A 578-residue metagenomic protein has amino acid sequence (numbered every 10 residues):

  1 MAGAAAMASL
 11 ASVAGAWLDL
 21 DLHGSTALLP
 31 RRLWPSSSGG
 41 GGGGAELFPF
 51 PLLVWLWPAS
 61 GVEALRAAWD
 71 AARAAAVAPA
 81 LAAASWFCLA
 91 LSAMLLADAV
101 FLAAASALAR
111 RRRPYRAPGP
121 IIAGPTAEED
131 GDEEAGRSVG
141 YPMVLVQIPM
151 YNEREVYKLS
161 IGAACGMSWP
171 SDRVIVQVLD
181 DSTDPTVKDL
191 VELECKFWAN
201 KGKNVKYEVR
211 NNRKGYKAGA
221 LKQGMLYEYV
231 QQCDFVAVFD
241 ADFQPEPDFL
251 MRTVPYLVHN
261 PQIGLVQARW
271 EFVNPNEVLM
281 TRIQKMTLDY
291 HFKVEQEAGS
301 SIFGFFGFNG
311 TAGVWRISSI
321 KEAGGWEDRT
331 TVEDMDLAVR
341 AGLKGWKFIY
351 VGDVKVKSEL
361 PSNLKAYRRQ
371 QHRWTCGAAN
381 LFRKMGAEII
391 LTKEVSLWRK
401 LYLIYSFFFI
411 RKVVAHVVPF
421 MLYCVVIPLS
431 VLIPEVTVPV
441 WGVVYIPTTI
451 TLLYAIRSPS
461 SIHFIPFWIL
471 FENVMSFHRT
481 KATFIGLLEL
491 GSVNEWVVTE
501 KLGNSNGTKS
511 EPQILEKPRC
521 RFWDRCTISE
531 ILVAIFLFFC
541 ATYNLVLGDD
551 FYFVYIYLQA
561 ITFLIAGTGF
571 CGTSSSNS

Functional and structural regions predicted by a protein language model:
A2-S138, Q296, Y405-I427, I433 (+2 more regions): N-terminal membrane-anchoring/stem segments of glycan-assembly enzymes
G44-F48, A67-A82, L108, R112-A127 (+3 more regions): Basic/Trp-rich segment in TM-proximal cytosolic loops or flexible interdomain/linker regions
P142-L145, I175, K321, D336: Cell-envelope/extracellular polymer assembly enzymes that use nucleotide-activated donors
E153-G166, G219-A220, F249: Short, well-formed alpha-helical segments that are part of the catalytic scaffolds of diverse glycosyltransferases
G162-R173, L257: Short, acidic, metal-binding catalytic loop of nucleotide-sugar glycosyltransferases
P170, D180-E194, N211-K214: A conserved acidic beta->alpha catalytic loop
C195-F235, P247-T331, D336, R340-L343 (+2 more regions): Long helical/loop segments within the catalytic core of UDP-sugar-dependent glycosyltransferases, especially the large
